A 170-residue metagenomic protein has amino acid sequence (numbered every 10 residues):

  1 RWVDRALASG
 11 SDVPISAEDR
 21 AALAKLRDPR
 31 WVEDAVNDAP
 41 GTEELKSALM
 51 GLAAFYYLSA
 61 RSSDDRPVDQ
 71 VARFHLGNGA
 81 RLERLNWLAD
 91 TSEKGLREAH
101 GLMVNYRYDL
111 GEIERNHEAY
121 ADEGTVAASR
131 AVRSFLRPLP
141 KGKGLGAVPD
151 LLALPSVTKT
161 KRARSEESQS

Functional and structural regions predicted by a protein language model:
R1-S170: Extended, composition-driven regions rather than compact fold-specific motifs
